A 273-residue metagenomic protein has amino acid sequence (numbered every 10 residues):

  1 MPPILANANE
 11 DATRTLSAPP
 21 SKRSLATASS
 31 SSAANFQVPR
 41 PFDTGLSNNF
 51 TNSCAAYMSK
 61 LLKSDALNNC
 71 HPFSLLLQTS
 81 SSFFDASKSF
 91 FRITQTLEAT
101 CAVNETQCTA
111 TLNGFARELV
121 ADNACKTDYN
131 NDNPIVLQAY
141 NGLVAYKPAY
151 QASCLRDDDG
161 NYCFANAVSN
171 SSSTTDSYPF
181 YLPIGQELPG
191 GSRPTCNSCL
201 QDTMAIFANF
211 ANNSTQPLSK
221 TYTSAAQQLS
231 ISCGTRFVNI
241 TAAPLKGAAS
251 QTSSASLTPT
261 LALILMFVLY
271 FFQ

Functional and structural regions predicted by a protein language model:
M1-A249: Mature extracellular/luminal domains of secreted and GPI-anchored eukaryotic proteins, especially small
S250-Q273: Cleavable C-terminal sorting propeptides in eukaryotic secreted/cell-surface proteins
